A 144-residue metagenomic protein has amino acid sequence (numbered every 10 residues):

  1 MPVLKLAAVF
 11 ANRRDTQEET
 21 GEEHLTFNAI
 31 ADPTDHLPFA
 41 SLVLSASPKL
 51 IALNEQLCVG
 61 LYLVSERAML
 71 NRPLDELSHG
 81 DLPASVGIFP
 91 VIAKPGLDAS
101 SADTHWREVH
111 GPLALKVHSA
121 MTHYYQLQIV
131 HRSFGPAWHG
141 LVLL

Functional and structural regions predicted by a protein language model:
M1-L144: Macromolecular interaction modules
